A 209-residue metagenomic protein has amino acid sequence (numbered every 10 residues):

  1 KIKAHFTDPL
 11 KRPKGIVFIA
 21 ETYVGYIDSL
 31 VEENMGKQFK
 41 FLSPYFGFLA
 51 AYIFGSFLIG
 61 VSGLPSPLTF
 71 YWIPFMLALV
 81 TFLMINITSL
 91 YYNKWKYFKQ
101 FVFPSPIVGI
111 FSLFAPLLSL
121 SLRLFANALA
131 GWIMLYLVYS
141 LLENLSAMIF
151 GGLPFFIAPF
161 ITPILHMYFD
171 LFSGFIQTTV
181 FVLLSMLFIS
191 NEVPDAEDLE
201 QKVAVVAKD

Functional and structural regions predicted by a protein language model:
K1-D209: Selective transmembrane helix interface/packing segments
